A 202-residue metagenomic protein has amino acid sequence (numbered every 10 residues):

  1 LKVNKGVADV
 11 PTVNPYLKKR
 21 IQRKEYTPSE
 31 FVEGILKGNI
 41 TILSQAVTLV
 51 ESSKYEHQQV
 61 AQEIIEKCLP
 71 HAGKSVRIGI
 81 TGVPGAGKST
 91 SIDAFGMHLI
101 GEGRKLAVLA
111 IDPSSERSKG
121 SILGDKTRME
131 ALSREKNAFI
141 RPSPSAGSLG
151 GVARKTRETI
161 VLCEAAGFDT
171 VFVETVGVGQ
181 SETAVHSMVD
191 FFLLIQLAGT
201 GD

Functional and structural regions predicted by a protein language model:
L1-L36, I42-L43: Long, basic/Gly/Ser/Thr-rich N-terminal segments that mediate initial subcellular attachment or targeting
E30-I78, A86, I92-S181, H186-G201: Nucleotide-state-sensitive switch-loop elements of NTP-binding domains
T81: Residues at the beta-strand->loop junction immediately N-terminal to the Walker
